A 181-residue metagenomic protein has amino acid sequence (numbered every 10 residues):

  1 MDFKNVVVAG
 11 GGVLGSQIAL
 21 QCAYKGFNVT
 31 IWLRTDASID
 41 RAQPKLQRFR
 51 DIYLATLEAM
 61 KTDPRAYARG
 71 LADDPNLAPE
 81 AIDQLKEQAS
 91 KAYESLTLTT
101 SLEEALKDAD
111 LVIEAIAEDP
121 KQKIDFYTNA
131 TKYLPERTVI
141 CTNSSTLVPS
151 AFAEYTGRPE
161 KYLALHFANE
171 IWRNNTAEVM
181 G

Functional and structural regions predicted by a protein language model:
M1-K4: A short, basic/flexible loop-to-alpha-helix module at the beginning of a structural domain
G11-G12: Glycine-rich Rossmann-fold phosphate-binding loop(s) that bind the pyrophosphate of adenine dinucleotide cofactors
G15-S16: N-terminal Rossmann-fold NAD(P) dinucleotide-binding loop
C22: Aromatic pocket-lining residues of Rossmann-like dinucleotide-binding sites
V29: Short beta-strand element of Class I
R34, R41, I52-V139, L147: Rossmann-like NAD(P)-binding element
I140-G181: Rossmann-fold dinucleotide-binding core
